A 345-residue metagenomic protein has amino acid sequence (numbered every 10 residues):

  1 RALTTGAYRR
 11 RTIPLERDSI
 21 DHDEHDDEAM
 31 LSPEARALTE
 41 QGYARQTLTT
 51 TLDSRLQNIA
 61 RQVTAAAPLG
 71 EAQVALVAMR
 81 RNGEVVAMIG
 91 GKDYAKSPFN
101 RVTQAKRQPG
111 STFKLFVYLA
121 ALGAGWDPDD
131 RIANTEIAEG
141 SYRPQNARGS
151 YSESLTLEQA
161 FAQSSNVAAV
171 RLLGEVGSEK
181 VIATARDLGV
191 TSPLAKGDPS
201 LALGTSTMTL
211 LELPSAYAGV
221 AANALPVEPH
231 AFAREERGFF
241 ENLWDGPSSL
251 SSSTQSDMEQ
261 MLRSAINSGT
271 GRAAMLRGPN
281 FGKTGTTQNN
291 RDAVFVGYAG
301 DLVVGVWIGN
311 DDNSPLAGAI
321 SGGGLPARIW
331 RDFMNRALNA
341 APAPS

Functional and structural regions predicted by a protein language model:
R1-L3, A7, A60, G83 (+5 more regions): Active-site SXXK
R1-R9, Q57, R61-L69, A121-W126 (+8 more regions): Sec-exported extracytoplasmic/periplasmic mature domains
R1-T51, R186-D187, T191-S192, P199-G204 (+1 more regions): Non-catalytic, structured segments within soluble enzyme domains
D23-E40, W126-V181, A222, P226 (+1 more regions): Conserved catalytic neighborhood of penicillin-recognizing serine enzymes
T50-A72, L76-A78, M88, A95-P98 (+2 more regions): A penicillin-recognizing enzyme superfamily signal
V85-A95, A185-A195, G305-I308: Active-site-adjacent bridging/hinge elements
D93-K106: A short, polar/charged loop-to-alpha-helix boundary motif
R143-R148, G177-Y217, A231: Mid-domain, small-residue-enriched loop/turn segments at the edges of structured enzyme/sensor domains
